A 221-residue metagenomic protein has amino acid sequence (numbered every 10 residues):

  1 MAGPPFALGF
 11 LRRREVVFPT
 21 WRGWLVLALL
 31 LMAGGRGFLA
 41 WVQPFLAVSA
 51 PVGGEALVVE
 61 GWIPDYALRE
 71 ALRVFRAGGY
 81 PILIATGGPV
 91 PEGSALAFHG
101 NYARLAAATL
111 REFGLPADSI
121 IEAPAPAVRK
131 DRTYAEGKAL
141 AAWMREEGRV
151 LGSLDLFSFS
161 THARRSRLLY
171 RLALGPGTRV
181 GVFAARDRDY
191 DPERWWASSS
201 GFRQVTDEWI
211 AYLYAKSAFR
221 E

Functional and structural regions predicted by a protein language model:
P5, T86, R149, G201-F202 (+1 more regions): A generic structural signal for solvent-exposed, polar alpha-helical segments
P5-V48: N-terminal type II signal-anchor transmembrane helix that functions as the membrane-insertion/stop-transfer segment
F18-T20, R132, R203-Q204: Residue-level recognition of hydrophobic positions within alpha-helical transmembrane segments
Q43-A197: A structural signal for short, hydrophobic/glycine-enriched beta-strand patches
A197-E221: A transmembrane-helix-recognition feature enriched in membrane-embedded lipid enzymes and envelope glyco-/phospholipid
